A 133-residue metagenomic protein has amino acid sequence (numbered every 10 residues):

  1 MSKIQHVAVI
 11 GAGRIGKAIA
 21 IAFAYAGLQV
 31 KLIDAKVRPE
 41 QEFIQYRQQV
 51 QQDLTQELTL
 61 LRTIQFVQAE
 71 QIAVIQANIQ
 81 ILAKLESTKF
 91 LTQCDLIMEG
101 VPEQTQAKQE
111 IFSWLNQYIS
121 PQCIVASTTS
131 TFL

Functional and structural regions predicted by a protein language model:
M1-E57: NAD(P)+-binding Rossmann beta1-loop-alpha1 motif at the extreme N-terminus of oxidoreductases
K3-H6, C94, Q122: Phosphate-coordination loops involved in phosphoryl transfer and adenosine-cofactor binding
I10, I19, L82, G100 (+1 more regions): Structural motif
A35-C94: Conserved N-terminal Rossmann-fold NAD(P) cofactor-binding segment
L96, V101-L133: Rossmann-like NAD(P)(H) cofactor-binding subdomain of soluble oxidoreductases
